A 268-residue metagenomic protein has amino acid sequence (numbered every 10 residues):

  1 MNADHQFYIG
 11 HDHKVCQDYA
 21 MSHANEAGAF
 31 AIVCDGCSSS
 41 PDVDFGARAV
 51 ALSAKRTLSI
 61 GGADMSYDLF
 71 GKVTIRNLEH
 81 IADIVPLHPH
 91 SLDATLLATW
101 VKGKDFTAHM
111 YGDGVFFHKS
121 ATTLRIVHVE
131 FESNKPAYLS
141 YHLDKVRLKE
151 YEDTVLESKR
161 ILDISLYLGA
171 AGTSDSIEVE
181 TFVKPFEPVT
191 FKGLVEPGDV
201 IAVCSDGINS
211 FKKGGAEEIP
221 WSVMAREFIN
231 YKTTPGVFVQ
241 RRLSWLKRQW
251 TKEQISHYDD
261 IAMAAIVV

Functional and structural regions predicted by a protein language model:
M1-T57, G114, T181-P185, T190-K192 (+1 more regions): N-terminal entry segment of metal-dependent catalytic domains or homologous docking segments
N2-K14, L78-L87, S120-F191, Q249-W250: PP2C/PPM family metal-dependent serine/threonine protein phosphatase catalytic domain, recognizing the conserved
A31-D35, H109-Y111, A202-C204: Short hydrophobic beta-strand that contains or immediately precedes a catalytic carboxylate
P41, H118-K119, F211-K213: Short helix/loop capping segments that flank catalytic or ligand/cofactor-binding pockets
I60-K72, N230-Q240: Short, charged, surface-exposed loops that flank catalytic or proteolytic processing sites
G62, S66-H90: Short N-terminal edge-element motif at the start of the domain
I84-V85, V101, K159-V268: C-terminal catalytic subdomain
H88-A121: Conserved catalytic micro-motifs used in adenylation/nucleotidyl-transfer and phosphoryl/amide- and methyl-transfer
